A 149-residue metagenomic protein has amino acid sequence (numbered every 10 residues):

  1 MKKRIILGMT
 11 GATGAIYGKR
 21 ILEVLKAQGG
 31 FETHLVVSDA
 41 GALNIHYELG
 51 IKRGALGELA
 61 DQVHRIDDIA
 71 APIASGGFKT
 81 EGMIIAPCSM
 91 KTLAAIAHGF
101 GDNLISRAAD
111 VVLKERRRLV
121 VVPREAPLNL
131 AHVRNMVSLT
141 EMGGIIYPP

Functional and structural regions predicted by a protein language model:
M1-V120, A126-P149: A cross-family phosphate/adenosyl-ligand binding-site feature
